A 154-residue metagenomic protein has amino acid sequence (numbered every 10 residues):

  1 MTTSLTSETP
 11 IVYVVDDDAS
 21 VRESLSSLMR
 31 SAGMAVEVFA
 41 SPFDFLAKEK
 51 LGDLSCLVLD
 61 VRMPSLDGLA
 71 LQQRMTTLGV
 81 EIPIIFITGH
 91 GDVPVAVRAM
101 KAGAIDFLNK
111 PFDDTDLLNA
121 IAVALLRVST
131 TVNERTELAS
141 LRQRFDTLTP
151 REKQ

Functional and structural regions predicted by a protein language model:
M1-Y13, A19, S26, S41 (+2 more regions): Non-catalytic signal-transmission and effector/linker regions of two-component phosphorelay proteins
A40-S41, L66-A70: Acidic catalytic/metal-coordinating carboxylates
A47, L69-E81, R98: Short amphipathic alpha-helix used as the core "switch/output" element in two-component signaling
G52-V58: Active-site beta3 strand of CheY-like receiver
V61-M63: Receiver (REC) domain active-site loop signature in two-component systems and cognate sites in sensor histidine kinases
D92-P94, L108, F112-A122: C-terminal output helix
